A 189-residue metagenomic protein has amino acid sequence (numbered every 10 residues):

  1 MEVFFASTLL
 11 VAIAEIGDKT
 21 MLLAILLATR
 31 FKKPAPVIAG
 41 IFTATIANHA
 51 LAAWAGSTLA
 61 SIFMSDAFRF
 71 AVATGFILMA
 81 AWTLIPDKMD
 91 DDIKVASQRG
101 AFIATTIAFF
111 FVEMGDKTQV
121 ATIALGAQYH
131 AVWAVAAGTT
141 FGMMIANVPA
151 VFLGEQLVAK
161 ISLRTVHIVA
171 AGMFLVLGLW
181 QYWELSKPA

Functional and structural regions predicted by a protein language model:
M1-S61, A121-F141: Juxtamembrane transmembrane-helix termini in multi-pass membrane transport proteins
S7, L22, H49, A53 (+6 more regions): Hydrophobic transmembrane alpha-helices of multi-pass small-molecule transporters
T8, A12, I16, I46-A47 (+5 more regions): Hydrophobic/aromatic residues within the transmembrane alpha-helices of Major Facilitator Superfamily
K32-A101, P149-G172: Membrane helix-loop-helix hairpins that form the core translocation module of multi-pass transporters
T74-W82, I103-G115, V176: Alpha-helical transmembrane segments of multi-pass integral membrane proteins
D90, K94-Q119, L125: Selected transmembrane alpha-helices and immediately adjacent juxtamembrane segments of polytopic inner-membrane
W180-A189: Juxtamembrane boundary at the C-terminal end of a transmembrane helix
